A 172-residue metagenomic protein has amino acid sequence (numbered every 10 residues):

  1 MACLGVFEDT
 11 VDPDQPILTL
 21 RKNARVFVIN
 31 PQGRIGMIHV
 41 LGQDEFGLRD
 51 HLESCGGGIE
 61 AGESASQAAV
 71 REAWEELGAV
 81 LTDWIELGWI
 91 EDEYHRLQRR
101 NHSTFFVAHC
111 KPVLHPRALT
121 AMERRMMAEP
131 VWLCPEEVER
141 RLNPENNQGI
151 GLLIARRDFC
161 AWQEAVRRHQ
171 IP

Functional and structural regions predicted by a protein language model:
M1-F27, P31: Acidic, metal-coordinating catalytic segment for phosphate/diphosphate chemistry, firing primarily on the Nudix
R21, R49-S54, N101-S103: Short connector loops at helix/strand junctions that flank enzyme active sites, especially segments positioning acidic
K22-A24, G33, H102-T104, A128: Change "...and in nucleic-acid phosphodiester-cleaving endonucleases..." to "...and in nucleic-acid processing enzymes
N30, R34-E75: Conserved Nudix-box catalytic region and its N-terminal flanking loop in Nudix hydrolases and closely related
N30-G33, L41, H109-L114, P135-E137: Short loop segments at secondary-structure junctions
V80-W89: A short coil-to-beta-strand element that immediately follows conserved catalytic motifs
D92-R117, V131, A165: Active-site-adjacent beta-strand/loop module that shapes the phosphate/pyrophosphate-binding cleft
H115-P116, A121-P172: Nudix hydrolase/Nudix homology domain
